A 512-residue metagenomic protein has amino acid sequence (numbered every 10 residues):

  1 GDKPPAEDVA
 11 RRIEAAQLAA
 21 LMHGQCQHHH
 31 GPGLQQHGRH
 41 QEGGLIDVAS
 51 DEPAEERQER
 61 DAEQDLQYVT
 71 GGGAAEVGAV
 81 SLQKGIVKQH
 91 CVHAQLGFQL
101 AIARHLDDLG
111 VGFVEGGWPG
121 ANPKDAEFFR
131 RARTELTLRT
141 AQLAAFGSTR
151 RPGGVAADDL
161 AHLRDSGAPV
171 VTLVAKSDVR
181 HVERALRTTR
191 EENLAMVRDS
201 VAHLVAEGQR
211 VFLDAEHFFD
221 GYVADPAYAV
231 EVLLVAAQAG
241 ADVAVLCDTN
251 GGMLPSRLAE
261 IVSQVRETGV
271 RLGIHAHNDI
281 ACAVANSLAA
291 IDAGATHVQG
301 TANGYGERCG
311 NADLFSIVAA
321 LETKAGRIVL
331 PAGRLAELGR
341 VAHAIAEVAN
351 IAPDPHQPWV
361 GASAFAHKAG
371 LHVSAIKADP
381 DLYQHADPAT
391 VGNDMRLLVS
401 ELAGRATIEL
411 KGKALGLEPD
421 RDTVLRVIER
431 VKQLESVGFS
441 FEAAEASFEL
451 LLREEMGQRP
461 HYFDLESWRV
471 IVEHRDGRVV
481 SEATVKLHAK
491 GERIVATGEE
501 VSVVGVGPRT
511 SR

Functional and structural regions predicted by a protein language model:
G1-H93: Short, strongly patterned local motifs
Q95-V114, F129-L138, R151-L272, L288-A293: Alpha/beta enzyme core
L100-R104, A126-R133, L160, R198 (+11 more regions): Predominant activation on well-ordered alpha-helical scaffold segments within soluble catalytic domains
I102, A319, A325-T497: A mid-to-C-terminal "edge-of-domain" accessory segment
W118-P119, T149, R190, F219-Y222 (+7 more regions): Hydrophobic alpha-helical scaffolding
R139-F146: A glycine-rich helix N-cap at a beta->alpha junction
T249-M253, A259-K377: Catalytic alpha/beta core domains of metabolic enzymes, predominantly
H488-G491, A496-R512: Conserved mixed alpha/beta catalytic, RNA-binding, or beta-rich assembly cores of soluble enzyme, regulatory
